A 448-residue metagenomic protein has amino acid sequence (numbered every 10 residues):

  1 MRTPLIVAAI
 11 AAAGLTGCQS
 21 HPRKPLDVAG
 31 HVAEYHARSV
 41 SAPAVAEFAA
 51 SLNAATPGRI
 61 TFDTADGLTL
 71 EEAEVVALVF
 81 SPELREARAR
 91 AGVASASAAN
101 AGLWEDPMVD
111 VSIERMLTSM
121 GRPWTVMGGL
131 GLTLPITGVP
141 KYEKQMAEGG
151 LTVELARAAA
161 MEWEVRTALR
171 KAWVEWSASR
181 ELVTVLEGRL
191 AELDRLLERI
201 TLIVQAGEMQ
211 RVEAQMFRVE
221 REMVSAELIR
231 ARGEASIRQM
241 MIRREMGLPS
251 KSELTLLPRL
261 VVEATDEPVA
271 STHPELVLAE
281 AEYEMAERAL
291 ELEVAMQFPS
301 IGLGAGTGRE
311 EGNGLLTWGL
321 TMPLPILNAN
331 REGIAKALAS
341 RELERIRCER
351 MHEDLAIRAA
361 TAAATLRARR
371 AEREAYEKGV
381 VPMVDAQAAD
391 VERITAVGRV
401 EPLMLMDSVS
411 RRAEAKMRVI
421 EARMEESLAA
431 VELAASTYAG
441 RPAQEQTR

Functional and structural regions predicted by a protein language model:
M1-V76, R232-P268, A434-R448: Terminal intrinsically disordered/low-complexity segments used for targeting and assembly
Q19, P140, A156-T272, A362-T365 (+3 more regions): Periplasmic alpha-helical coiled-coil/stalk elements that build and connect Gram-negative outer-membrane
T56-D66, D110-E143, E253, L257-A264 (+2 more regions): Small/polar, glycine/serine/threonine/aspartate-rich low-complexity segments that form flexible
D63, L70-F80, V153, M209 (+4 more regions): Amphipathic alpha-helical coiled-coil scaffold segments and their short linker/junction regions
E72, T125, K171, M216 (+2 more regions): Transmembrane beta-barrel architecture of outer-membrane proteins
V75, V79-E86, G92-P107, M120 (+6 more regions): A glycine-/polar-enriched beta->alpha junction
E86-A98, M161, V165-L190, D194-L202 (+4 more regions): Amphipathic alpha-helical coiled-coil segments
